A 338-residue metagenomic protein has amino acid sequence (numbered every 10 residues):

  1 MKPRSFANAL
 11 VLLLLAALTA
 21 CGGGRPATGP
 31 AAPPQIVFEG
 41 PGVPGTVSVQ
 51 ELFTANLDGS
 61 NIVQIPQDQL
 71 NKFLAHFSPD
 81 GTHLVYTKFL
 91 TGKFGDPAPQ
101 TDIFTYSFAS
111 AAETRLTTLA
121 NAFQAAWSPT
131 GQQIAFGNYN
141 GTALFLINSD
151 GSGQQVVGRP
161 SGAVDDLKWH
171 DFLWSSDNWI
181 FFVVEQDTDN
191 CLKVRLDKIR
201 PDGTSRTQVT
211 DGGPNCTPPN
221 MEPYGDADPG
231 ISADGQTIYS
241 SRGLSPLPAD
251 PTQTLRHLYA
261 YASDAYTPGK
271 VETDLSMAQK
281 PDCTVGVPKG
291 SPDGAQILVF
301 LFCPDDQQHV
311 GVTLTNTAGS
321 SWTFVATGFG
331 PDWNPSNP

Functional and structural regions predicted by a protein language model:
M1-T19: Sec-dependent bacterial lipoprotein signal peptides
C21-P338: Sequence signature of WD/YWTD-type beta-propeller architectures
